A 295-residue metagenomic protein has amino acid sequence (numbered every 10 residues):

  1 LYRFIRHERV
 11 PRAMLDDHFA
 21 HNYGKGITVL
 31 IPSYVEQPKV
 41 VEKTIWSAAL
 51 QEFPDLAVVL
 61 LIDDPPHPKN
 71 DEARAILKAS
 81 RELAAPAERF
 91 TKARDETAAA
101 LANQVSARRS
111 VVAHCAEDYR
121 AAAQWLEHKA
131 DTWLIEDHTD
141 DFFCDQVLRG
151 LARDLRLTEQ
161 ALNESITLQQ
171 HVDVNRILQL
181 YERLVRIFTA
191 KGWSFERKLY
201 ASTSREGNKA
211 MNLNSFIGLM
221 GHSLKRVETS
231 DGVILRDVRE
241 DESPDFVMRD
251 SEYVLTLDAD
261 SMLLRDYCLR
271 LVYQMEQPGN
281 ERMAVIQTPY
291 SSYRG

Functional and structural regions predicted by a protein language model:
L1-F4: Alpha-helical membrane-embedded segments
E8-G295: Internal catalytic domains of large membrane-associated glycosyltransferases
